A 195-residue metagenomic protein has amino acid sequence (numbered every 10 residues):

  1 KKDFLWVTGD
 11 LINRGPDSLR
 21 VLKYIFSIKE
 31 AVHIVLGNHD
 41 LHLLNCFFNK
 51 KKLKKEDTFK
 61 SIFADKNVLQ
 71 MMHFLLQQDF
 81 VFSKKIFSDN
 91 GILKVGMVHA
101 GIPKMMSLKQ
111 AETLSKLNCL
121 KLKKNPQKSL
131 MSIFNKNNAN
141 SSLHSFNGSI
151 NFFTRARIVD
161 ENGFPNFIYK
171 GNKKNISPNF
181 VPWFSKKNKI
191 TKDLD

Functional and structural regions predicted by a protein language model:
K2-R14, I28-A31: Active-site metal-binding motif and surrounding structural segment of the metallo-beta-lactamase
F4-G9, L53-K60, K170-K174: Short, basic, glycine/proline-bearing loop/turn elements
L5, I12-N13, S107, F184-L194: Catalytic phosphate/metal-binding cores of nucleic-acid and nucleotide-processing enzymes, i.e., regions that mediate
L5-G9, I34-G37, V98, D195: Active-site neighborhood of phospho(di)ester-bond hydrolases with catalytic His/Asp-centered motifs
S18-L22, S27-H144: Active-site neighborhood of divalent metal-dependent phosphoester bond hydrolases
K128-D195: Alpha/beta-hydrolase fold catalytic core
